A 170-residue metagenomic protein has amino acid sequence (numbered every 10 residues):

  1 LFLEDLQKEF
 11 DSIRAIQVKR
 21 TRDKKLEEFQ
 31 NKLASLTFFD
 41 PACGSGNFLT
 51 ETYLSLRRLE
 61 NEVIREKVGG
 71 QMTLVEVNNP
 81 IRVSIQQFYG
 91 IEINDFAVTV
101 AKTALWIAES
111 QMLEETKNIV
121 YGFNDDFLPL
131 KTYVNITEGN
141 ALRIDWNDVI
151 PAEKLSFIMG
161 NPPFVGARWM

Functional and structural regions predicted by a protein language model:
L1-M170: SAM-dependent methyltransferase catalytic region
